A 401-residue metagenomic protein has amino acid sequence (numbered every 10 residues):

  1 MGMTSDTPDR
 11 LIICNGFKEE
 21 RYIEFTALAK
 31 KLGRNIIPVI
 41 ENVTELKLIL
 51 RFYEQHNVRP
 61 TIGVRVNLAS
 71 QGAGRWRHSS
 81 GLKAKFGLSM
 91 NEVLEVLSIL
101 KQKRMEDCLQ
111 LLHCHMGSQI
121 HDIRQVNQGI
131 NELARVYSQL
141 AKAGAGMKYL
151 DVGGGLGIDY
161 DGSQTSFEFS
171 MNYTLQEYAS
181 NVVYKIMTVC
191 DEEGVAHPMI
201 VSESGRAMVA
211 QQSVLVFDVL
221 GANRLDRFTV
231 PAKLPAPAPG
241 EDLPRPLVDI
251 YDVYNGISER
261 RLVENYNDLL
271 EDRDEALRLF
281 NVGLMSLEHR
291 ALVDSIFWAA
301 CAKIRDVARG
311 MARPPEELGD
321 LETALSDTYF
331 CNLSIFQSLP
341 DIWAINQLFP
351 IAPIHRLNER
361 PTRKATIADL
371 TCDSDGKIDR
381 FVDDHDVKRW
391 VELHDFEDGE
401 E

Functional and structural regions predicted by a protein language model:
M1-D151, I158-D161, Y173-E177, K185: Active-site-proximal beta-alpha core segment in soluble small-molecule metabolic enzymes
Q55-H56, S79-G81, G129, G162 (+5 more regions): Hydrophobic alpha-helical segments
S70-R75, K148-F167, V201-V216: Flexible glycine/acidic-rich beta-alpha junction loops that bind and position SAM and/or redox cofactors in anaerobic
Q110-G117, L150-L156, E359-D375: Short connector loops at secondary-structure junctions
Y173, N181, M187-E400: Charged (often Lys/Glu-rich) extended helix/loop segments that serve as interaction or gating elements
